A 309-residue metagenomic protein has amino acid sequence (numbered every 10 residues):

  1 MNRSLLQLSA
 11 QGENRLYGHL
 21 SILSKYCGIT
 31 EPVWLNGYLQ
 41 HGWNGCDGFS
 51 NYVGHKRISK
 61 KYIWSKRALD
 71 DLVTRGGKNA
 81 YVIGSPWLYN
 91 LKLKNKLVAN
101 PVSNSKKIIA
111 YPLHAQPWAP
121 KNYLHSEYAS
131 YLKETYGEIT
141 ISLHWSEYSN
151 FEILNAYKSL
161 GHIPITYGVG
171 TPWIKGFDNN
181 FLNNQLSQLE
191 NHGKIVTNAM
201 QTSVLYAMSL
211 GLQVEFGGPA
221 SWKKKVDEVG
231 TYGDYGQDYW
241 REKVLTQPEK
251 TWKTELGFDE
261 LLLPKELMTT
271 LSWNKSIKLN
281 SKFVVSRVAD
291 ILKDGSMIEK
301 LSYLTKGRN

Functional and structural regions predicted by a protein language model:
M1-L8, L279-N309: Membrane-proximal basic amphipathic "stem/tether" segments
M1-V82, L88-L91, V204: Active-site and donor-binding regions of nucleotide-sugar-utilizing enzymes
H55-K61, E138, N191-K194: Short active-site oxyanion
K66, I83-L88, K107-Q116, L143-W145 (+2 more regions): Short loop/turn segments at strand-loop or loop-helix junctions that form parts of catalytic or ligand-binding pockets
V73, N90-L97, P120, W173-D178 (+1 more regions): Short, charged, surface-exposed secondary-structure boundary motifs
L91-A156: Conserved catalytic-core segment of nucleotide-activated headgroup transferases in glycan assembly
A115, Y148-V214: Donor nucleotide-activated moiety binding/catalytic core segment of transferases that use nucleotide-activated donors
T202-S286: Catalytic binding pocket for nucleotide-activated donors in carbohydrate/polymer assembly enzymes
